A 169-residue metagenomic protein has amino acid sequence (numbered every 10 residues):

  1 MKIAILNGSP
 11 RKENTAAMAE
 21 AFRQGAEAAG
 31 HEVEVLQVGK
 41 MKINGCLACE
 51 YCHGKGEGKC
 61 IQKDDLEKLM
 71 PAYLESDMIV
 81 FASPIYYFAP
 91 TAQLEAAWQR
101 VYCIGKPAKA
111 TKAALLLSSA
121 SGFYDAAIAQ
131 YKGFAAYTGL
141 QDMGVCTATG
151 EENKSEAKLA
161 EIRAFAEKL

Functional and structural regions predicted by a protein language model:
M1-A82, F88-Q99, C103, N153-L169: N-terminal beta1-alpha1-beta2 submodule of the flavodoxin-like/Rossmannoid cofactor-binding fold
Q37, C146-T147: Residue-level recognition of beta-strand->loop/alpha-helix junctions
Y86-Y87, S121: A short acidic, glycine/proline-enriched capping/turn motif at secondary-structure boundaries, especially helix N-cap
G105-C146: Short, glycine-/small-residue-rich phosphate/pyrophosphate-handling segment
